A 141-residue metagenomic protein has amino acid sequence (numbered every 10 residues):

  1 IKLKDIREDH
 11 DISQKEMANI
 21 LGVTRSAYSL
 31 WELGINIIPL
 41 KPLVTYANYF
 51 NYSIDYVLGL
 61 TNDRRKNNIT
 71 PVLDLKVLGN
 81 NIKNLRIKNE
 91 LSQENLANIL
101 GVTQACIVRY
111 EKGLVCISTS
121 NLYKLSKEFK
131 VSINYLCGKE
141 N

Functional and structural regions predicted by a protein language model:
I1-D9, R65-K88: A short, Lys/Arg-rich alpha-helix, primarily the initiator
E8, N19, N48, I87 (+2 more regions): Alpha-helical residues within the helix-turn-helix
D11-S29, L33, E90-V108: Short alpha-helical DNA-recognition segment
E16, A27, I37, S53-Y56 (+4 more regions): Residues in the helix-turn-helix
K41-Y56, S120-Y135: DNA major-groove recognition helix of helix-turn-helix/homeodomain DNA-binding modules
Y56-R65, Y135-N141: Short amphipathic recognition helices of helix-turn-helix/homeodomain-type DNA-binding modules
